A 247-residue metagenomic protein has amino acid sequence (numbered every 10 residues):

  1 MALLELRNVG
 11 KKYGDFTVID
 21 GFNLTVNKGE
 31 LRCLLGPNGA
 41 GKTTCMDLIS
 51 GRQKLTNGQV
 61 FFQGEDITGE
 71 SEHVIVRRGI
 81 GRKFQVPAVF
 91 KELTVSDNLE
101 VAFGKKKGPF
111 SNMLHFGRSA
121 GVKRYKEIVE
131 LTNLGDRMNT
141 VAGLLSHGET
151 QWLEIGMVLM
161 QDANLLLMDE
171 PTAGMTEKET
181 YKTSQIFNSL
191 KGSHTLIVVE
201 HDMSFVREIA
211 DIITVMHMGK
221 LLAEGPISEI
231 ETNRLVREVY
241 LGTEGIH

Functional and structural regions predicted by a protein language model:
A2-H247: Glycine-rich phosphate-binding loops of nucleotide-dependent enzymes
